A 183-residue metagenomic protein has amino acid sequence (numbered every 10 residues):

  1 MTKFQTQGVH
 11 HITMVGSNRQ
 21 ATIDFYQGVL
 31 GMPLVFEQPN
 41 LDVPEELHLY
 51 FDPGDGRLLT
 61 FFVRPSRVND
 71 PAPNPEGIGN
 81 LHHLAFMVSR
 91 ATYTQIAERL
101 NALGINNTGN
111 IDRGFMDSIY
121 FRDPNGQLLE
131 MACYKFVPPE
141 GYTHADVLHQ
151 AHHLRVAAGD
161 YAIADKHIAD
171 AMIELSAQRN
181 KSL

Functional and structural regions predicted by a protein language model:
M1-M14: Short, extreme N-terminal leader segments that mark the start of a protein/domain
Q7, S17-Q20, S66, I78-G79 (+3 more regions): Vicinal oxygen chelate
V9, E46-H48, M116: Short coil/loop residues immediately preceding or within conserved phosphate-binding loops of NTP-utilizing enzyme
V15-L59: Core segments of cupin and vicinal oxygen chelate
E45, S66-A72: A short, acidic/glycine-rich surface segment
L58-F61, E130-M131: Short glycine-/small-residue motifs
H144-L154: Low-complexity, intrinsically disordered terminal/linker segments enriched in charged and Gly/Pro repeats
